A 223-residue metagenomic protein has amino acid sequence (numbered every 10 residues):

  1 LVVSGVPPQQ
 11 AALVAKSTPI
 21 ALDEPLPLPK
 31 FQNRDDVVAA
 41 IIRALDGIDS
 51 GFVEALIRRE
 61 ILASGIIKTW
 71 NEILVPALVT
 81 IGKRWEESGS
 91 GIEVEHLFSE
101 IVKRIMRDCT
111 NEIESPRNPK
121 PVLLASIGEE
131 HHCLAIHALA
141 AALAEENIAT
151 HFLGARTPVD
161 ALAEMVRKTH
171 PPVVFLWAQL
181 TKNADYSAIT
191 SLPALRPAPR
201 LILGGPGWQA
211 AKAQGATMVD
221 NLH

Functional and structural regions predicted by a protein language model:
L1-E114: Long amphipathic alpha-helical segments
S88-H223: C-terminal regulatory/effector modules of DNA-binding transcriptional regulators
